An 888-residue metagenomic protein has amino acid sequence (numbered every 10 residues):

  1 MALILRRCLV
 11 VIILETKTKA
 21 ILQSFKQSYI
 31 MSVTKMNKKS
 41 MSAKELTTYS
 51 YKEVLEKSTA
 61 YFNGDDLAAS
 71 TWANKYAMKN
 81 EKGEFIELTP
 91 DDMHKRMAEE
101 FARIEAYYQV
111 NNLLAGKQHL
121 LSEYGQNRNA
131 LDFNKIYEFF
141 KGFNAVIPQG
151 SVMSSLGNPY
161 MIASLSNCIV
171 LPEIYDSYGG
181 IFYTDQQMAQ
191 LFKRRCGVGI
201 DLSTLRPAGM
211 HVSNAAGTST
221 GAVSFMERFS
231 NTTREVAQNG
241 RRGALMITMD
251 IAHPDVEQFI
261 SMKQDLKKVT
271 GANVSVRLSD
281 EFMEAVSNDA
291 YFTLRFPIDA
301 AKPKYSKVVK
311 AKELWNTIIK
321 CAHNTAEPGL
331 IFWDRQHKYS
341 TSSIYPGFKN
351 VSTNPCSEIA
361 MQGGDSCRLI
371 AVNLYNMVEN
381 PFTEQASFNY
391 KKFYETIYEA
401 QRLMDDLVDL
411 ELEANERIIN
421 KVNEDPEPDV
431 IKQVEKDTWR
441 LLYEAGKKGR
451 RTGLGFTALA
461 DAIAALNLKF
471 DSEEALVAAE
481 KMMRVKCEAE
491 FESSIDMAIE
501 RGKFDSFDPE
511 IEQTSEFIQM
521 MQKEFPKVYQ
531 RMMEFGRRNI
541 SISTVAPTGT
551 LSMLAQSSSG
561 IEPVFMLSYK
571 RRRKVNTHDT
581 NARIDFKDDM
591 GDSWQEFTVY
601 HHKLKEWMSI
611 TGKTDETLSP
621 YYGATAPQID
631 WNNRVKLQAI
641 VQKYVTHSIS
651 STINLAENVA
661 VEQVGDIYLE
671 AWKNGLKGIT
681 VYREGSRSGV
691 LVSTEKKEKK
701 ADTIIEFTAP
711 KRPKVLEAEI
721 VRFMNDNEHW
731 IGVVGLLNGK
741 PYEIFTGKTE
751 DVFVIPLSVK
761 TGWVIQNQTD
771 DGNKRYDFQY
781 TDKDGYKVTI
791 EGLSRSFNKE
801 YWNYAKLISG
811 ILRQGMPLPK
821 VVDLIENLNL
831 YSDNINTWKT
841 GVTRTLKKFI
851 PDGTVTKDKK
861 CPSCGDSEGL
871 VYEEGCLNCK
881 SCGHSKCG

Functional and structural regions predicted by a protein language model:
V33-S40, S58, S166-T396, D409-E427 (+4 more regions): Active-site cavity-forming subdomains of large catalytic enzyme subunits
D66, T71, V351, S357-A360 (+7 more regions): Catalytic alpha/beta core of large soluble enzyme barrels
A77-R234: Long, structured ligand/cofactor-binding scaffold of large enzymes
E84, A115-Y160, S306-F382, I542 (+2 more regions): Catalytic nucleotidyl-transfer cores of nucleotide-processing enzymes
R128, I136-F139, R295-I298, T396-Y443 (+6 more regions): Internal maturation/activation junctions in enzymes
Y529-R531, S693-L736: Short, Gly/Pro- and small/polar-rich lid/capping loops
C861-D866, S881: Short, cysteine/histidine-rich loop/knuckle motifs that typically chelate Zn2+
E874-S885: Cysteine-rich micro-motifs
